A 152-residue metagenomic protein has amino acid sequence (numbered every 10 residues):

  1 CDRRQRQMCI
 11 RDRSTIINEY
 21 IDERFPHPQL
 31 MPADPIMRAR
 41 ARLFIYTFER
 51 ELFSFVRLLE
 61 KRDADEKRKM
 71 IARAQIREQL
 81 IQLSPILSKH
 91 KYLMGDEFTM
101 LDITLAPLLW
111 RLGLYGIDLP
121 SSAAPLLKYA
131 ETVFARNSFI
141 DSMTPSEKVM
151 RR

Functional and structural regions predicted by a protein language model:
C1-I10: Single conserved hydrophobic/aromatic residue that forms the stacking wall/gate of nucleotide- or nucleobase-binding
T15-E23: A basic- and aromatic-enriched beta-loop-alpha substructure that forms the phosphate/nucleotide- and DNA/RNA-contacting
R24-Q29: Hydrophobic/aromatic-rich structural module bridging two neighboring secondary-structure elements via a short loop
L30-R40, F44, H90-L101: All-alpha amphipathic helical-bundle segments outside canonical DNA-binding/catalytic cores that form hydrophobic
F48-S138, S142: GST-like fold's C-terminal all-alpha helical module
E147-R152: Carbohydrate-binding/catalytic loop surfaces
